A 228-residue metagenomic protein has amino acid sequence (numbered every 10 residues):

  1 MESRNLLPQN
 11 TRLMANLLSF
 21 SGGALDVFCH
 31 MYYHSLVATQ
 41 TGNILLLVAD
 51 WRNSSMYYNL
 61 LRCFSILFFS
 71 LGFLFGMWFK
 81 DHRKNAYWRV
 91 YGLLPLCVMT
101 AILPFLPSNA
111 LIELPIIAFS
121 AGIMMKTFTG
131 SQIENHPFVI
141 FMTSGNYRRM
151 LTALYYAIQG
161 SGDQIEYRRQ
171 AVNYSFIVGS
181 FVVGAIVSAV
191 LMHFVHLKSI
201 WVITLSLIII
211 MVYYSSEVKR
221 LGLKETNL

Functional and structural regions predicted by a protein language model:
E2-L228: Alpha-helical transmembrane segments of multi-pass membrane proteins
